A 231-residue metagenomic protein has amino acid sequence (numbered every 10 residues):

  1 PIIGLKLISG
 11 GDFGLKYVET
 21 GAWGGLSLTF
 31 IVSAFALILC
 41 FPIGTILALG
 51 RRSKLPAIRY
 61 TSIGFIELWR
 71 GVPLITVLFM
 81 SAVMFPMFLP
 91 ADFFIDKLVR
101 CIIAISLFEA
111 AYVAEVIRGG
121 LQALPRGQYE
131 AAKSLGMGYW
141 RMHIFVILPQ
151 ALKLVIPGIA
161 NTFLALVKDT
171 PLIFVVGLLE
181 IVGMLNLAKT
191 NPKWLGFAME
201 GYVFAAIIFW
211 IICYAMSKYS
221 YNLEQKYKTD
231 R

Functional and structural regions predicted by a protein language model:
P1-R231: Transmembrane alpha-helices and adjacent helix-loop boundaries
